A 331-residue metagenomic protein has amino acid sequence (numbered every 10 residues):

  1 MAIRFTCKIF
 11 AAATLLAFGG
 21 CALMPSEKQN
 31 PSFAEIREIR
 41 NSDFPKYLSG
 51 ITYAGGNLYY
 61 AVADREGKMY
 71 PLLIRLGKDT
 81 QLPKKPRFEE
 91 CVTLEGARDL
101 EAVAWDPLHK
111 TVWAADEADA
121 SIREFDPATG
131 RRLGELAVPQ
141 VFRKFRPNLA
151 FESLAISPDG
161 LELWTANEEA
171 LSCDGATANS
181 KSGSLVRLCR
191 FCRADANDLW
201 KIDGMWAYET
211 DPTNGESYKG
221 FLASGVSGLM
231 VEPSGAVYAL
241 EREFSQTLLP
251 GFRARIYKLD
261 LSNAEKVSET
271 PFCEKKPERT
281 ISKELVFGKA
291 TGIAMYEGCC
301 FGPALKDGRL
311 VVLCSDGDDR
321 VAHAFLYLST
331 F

Functional and structural regions predicted by a protein language model:
M1-F10: Bacterial N-terminal signal peptides that target proteins for export
R4, F18-G20, C189: Mature extracytoplasmic/luminal segments of secretory-pathway proteins
I9-G19: Bacterial N-terminal signal peptides
A22-F331: Sequence/structural signature of beta-propeller domains
